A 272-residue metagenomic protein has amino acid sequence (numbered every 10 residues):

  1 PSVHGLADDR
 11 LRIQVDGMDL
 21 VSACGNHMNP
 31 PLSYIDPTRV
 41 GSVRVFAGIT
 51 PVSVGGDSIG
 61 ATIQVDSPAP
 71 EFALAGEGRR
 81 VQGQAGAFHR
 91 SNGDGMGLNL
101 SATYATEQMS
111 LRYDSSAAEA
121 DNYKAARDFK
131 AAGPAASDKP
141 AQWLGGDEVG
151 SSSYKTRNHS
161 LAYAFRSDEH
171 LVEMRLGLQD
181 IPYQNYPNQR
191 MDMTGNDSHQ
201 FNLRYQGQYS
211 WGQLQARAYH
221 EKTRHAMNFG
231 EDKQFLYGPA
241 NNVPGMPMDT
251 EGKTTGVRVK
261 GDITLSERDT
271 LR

Functional and structural regions predicted by a protein language model:
P1-S2, Q14, P30-I35, V45 (+2 more regions): N-terminal periplasmic accessory domains that precede and gate Gram-negative outer-membrane beta-barrel machines
P1-S22, A47: Extracytoplasmic beta-strand/coil segments of soluble accessory domains associated with Gram-negative outer-membrane
H4, F46, D66, N99-A105 (+5 more regions): Transmembrane beta-barrel domains of outer membrane proteins
L20-I49: Short acidic/polar hinge/loop motifs at secondary-structure boundaries that mediate gating or recognition
H27, G86-A87, L144-V149, Q184-D192 (+4 more regions): Extracellular loop and loop/strand-boundary signature of outer-membrane beta-barrel proteins
I59-A61, V81, M96-L100, M109 (+4 more regions): Hydrophobic, lipid-facing positions within transmembrane beta-strands of outer-membrane proteins
E71-F72, R79-G86, R90-N196: Periplasmic-side early beta-strands and strand-to-turn transitions of outer-membrane beta-barrels
R166-Q179, D197-R272: Face-selective signature of the C-terminal outer-membrane beta-barrel domain
